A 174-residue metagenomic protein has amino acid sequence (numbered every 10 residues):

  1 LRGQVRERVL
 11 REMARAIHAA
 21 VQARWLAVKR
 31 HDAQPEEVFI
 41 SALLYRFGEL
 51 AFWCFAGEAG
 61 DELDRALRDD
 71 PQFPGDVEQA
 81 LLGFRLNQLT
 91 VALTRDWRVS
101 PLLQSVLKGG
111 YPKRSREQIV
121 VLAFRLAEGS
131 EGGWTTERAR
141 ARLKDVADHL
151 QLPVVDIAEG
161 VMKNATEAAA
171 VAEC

Functional and structural regions predicted by a protein language model:
R2-E12, I17, V21-R24, K29-C174: Metal-dependent nucleotide-binding catalytic modules
